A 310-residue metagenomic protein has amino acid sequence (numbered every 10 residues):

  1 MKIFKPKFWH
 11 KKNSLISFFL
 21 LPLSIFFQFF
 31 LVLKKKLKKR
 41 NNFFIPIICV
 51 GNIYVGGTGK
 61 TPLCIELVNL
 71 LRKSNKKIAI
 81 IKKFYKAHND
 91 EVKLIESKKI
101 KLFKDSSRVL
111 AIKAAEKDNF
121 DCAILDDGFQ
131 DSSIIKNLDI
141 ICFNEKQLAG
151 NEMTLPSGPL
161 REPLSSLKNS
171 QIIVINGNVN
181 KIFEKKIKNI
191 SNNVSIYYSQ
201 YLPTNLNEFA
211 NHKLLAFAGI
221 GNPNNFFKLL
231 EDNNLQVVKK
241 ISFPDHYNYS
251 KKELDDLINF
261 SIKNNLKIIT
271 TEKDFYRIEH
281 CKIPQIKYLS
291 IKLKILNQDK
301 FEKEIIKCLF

Functional and structural regions predicted by a protein language model:
K2-I47, L309: A transmembrane-helix-recognition feature enriched in membrane-embedded lipid enzymes and envelope glyco-/phospholipid
F26, T61, I95, D126 (+3 more regions): Residue-level signal for inorganic ion chemistry
V32-K86: Walker A (P-loop) phosphate-binding motif
A79-I80, D139-F143, L167-G177, I190-L215 (+2 more regions): Conserved beta-strand/loop subsegment of P-loop NTPase cores
K86-S191: Phosphate/Mg2+-binding loops and adjacent switch elements in nucleotide/diphosphate-handling enzyme cores
I172-K181, S199-P203, F217-N222, P244-Y249 (+2 more regions): G-domain G4 guanine-recognition motif of GTPases
F209-K251: Redox- and metal-dependent alpha/beta enzyme cores, enriched for Fe-S-associated oxidoreductases and cofactor-handling
P244-Y247, P284-F310: Short, flexible loop segments at boundaries between secondary-structure elements
